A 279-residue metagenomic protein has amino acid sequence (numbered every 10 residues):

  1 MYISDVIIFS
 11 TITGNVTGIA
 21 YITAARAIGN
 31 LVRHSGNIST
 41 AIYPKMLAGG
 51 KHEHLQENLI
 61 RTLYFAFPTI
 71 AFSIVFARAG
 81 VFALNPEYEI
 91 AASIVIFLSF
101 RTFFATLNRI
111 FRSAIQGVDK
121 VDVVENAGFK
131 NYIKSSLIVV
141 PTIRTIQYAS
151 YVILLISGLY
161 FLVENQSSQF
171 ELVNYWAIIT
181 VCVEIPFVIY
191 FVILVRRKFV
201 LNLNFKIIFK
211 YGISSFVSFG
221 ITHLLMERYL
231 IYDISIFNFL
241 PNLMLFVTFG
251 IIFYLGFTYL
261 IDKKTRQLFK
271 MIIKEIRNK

Functional and structural regions predicted by a protein language model:
I7-G29, P86-L98, Q169-V173, L245: Interfacial/gating helices of multi-pass transporter permease domains
G18, A92, G128-F187, L224-T248 (+1 more regions): Membrane-interface helix-loop junctions in multi-pass transport and translocation proteins
G29-L63, R112-V123: Helix-loop junctions and terminal segments of transmembrane helices in multi-pass membrane transport/translocation
Y43, L47-V75, A92-V95, K130-I138 (+2 more regions): Interfacial transmembrane-helix starts/ends
Q56-F111, T145-S157: Alpha-helical transmembrane segments of multi-pass membrane transport and lipid-handling proteins
V75, Y88-I115, Y175-P186, G212 (+3 more regions): Alpha-helical transmembrane segments of multi-pass membrane proteins
F100-I146, V152, F191, V195-R197 (+1 more regions): Membrane-interface junctions at transmembrane-helix termini in multi-pass inner-membrane proteins
F199, N204-I207, H223-K279: Membrane-proximal transmembrane or re-entrant/amphipathic helices at the cytosolic face
